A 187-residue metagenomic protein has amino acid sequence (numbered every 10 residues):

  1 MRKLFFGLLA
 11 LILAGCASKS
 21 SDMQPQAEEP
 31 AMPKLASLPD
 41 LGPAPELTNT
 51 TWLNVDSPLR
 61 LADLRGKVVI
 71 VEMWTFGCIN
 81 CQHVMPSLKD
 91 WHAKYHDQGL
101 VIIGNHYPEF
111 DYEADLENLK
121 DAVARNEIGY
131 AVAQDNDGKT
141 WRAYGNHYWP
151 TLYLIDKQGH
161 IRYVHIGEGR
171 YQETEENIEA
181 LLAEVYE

Functional and structural regions predicted by a protein language model:
M1-L4: Positively charged n-region of N-terminal signal peptides that target proteins for export
L13-G15: C-terminal motif of bacterial Sec signal peptides marking the signal peptidase cleavage site
A17-K19: Bacterial signal peptide processing site
P25-A62: N-terminal "domain-start" segment that seeds a small globular fold
L59-Q82, L88, I102: Short active-site neighborhood of thiol/selenol oxidoreductases, capturing the structured segment around
R65-V69, D97-V101, E127-A131, K157-H160: Loop/turn elements at helix/coil->beta-strand transitions in domains of secreted/extracellular proteins
Q82-N126, A133-R142: Structural microenvironment flanking redox-active thiols in thiol-disulfide oxidoreductases
A122-Y130, Q134-E179: Thiol/disulfide oxidoreductase modules built on the thioredoxin-like
